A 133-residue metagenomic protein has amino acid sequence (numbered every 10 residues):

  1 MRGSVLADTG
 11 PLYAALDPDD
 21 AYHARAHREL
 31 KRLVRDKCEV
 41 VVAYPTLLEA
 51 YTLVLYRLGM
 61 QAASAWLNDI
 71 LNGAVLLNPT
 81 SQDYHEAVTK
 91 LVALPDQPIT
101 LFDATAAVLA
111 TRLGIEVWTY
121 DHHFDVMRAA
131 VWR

Functional and structural regions predicted by a protein language model:
M1-V42, L55-N68: Short, well-structured N-terminal submotif of metal-dependent ribonuclease cores
R2-S4, A107-R133: Acidic, PIN/NYN-like endoribonuclease modules and their adjacent C-terminal/linker elements
D8, E49, D103, D121: Acidic active-site catalytic centers that drive phospho-/nucleotidyl reactions and related ester hydrolyses
L12, L47, F124-D125: A generic structural signal for short hydrophobic patches within well-formed alpha-helices
D36-K37, N72-G73, L113, M127: Structured helix-beta-strand junction loops
L48-Y51, L71, V88: Amphipathic alpha-helical segments within well-ordered protein domains
T52-L55, T111: Short glycine/serine- and small hydrophobic-enriched flexible loop segments
V75-W118: Active-site neighborhoods of divalent-metal-dependent phosphate/nucleic-acid chemistry enzymes
